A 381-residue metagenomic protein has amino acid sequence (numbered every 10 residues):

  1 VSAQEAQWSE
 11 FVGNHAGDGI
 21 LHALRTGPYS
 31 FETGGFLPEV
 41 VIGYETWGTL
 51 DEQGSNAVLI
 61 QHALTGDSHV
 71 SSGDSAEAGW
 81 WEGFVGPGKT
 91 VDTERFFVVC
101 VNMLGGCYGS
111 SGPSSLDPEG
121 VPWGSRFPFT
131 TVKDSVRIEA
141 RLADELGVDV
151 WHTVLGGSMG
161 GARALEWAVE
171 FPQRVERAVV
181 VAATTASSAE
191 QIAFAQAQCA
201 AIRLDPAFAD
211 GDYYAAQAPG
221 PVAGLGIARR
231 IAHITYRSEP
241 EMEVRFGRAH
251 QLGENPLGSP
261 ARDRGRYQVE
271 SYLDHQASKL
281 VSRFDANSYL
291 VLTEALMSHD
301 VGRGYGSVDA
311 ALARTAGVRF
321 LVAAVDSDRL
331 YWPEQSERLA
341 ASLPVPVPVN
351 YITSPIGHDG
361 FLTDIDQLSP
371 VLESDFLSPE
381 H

Functional and structural regions predicted by a protein language model:
V1-I60, G73-D74: Catalytic-loop region of hydrolases
E45, T49-D117: N-terminal cap/lid subdomain of alpha/beta-hydrolase-fold enzymes
P122, R126, K133-H152: Conserved acidic catalytic loop of the alpha/beta-hydrolase fold
V150-A193: Conserved hydrolase catalytic core segment
R174, V180-K279: Alpha/beta-hydrolase-fold enzymes
G304-D309, W332-S342: Short alpha-helix in the alpha/beta-hydrolase fold that links the catalytic acid
V322-A324: Short beta-strand/loop motif that positions the catalytic acidic residue of the alpha/beta-hydrolase fold
E337-A340, P346-H381: Catalytic active-site module of serine/aspartate enzymes centered on a nucleophile-bearing elbow/loop
